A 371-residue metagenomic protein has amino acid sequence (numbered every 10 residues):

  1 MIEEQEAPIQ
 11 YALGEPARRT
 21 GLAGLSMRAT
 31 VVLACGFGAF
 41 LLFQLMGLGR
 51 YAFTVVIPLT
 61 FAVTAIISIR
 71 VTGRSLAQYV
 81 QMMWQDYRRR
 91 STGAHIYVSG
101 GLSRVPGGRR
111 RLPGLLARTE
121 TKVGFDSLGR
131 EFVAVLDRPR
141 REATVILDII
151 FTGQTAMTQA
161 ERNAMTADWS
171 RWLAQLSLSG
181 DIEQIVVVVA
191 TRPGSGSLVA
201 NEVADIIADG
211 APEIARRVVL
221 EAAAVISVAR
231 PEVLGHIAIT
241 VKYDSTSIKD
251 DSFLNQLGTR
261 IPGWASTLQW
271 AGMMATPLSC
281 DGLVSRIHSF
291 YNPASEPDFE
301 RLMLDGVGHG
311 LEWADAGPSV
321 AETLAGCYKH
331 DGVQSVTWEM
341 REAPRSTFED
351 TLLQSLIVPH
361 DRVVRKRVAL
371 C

Functional and structural regions predicted by a protein language model:
I2-T30, Y51-C371: Extended, folded cores of ATP/NTP-driven motor/assembly subunits in large transport and secretion machines
L33-F43, T60-V63: Hydrophobic, membrane-inserted alpha-helices
F43-G49: Short, hydrophobic transmembrane alpha-helix segments
